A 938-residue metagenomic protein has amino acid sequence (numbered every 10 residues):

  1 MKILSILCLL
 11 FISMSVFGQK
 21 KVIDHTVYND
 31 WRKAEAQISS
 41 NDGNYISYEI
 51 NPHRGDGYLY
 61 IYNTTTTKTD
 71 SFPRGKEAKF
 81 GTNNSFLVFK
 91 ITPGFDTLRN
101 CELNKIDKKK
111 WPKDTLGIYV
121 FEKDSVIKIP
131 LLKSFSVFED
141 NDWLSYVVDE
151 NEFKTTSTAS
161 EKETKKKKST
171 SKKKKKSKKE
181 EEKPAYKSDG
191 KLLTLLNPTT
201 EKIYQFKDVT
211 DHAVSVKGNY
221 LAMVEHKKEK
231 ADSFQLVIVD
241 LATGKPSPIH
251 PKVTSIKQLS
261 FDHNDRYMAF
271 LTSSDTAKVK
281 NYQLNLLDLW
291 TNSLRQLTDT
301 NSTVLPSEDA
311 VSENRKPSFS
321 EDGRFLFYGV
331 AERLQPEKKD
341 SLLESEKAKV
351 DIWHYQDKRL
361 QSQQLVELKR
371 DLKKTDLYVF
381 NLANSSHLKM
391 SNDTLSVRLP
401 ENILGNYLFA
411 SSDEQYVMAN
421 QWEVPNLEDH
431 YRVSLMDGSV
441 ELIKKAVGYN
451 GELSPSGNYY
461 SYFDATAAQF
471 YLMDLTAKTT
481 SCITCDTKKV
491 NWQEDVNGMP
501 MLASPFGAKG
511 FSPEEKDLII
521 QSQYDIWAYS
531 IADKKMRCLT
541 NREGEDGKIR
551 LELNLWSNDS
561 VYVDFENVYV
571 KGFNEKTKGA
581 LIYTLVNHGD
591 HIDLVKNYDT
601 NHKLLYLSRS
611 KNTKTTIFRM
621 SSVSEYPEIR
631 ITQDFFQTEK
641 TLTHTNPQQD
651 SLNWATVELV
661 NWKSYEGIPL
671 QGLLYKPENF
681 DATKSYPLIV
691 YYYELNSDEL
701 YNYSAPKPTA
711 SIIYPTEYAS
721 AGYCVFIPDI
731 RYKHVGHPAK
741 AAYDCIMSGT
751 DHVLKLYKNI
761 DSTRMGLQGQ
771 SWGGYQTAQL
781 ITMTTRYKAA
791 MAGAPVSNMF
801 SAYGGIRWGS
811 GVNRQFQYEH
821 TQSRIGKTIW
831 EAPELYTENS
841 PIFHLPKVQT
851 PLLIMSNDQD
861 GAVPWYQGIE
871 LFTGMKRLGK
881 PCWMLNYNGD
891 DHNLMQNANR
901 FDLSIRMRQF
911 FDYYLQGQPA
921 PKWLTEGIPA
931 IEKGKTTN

Functional and structural regions predicted by a protein language model:
M1-V22, V796, G805, N938: Bacterial Sec-dependent N-terminal signal peptides
L7, V16-T616, S621-P627, P921-P929: Beta-propeller folds
L377, I629, W662, G672 (+4 more regions): Conserved hydrophobic/aromatic pocket- or pore-lining residues that grip, position, or stack substrates in active sites
D413, F573, S621, Y691-L695 (+2 more regions): Glycine-rich His-Gly loop
T643-K684: N-terminal cap/lid segment of alpha/beta-hydrolase-fold proteins
K676, K684-L695: Short beta-strand element of the alpha/beta-hydrolase
N696-D698, V725: Serine-hydrolase catalytic-loop signature spanning alpha/beta hydrolases and amidase-signature enzymes
A705-N938: Active-site-proximal cap/loop segments of hydrolase catalytic domains
